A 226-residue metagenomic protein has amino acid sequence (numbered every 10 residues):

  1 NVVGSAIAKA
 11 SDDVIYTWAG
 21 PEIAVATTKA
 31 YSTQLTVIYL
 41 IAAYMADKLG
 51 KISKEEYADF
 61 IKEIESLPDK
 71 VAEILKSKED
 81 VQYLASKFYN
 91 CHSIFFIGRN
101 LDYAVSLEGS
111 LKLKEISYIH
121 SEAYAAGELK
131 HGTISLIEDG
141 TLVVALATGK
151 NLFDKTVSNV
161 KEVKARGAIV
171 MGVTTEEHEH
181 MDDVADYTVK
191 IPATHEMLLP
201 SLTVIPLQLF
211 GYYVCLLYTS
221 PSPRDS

Functional and structural regions predicted by a protein language model:
N1-T27, S32-L35, T175-I191: Flexible glycine/proline-rich, aromatic-decorated loop/lid segments
I7, D102-L107, L152-V157: Short glycine/serine/threonine-rich phosphate/pyrophosphate-binding segments that cradle anionic phosphate groups
S11-L142, S220: Active-site phosphate/pyrophosphate-binding segments
G98-R99, L146-G149, T175: Structural motif
E128-K164, T194-Q208: Glycine-rich, anion-gripping cofactor-binding loops and their flanking helix/strand elements in enzyme active sites
V170-T174: Short internal beta-strands
Y218-D225: Conserved small/polar residues in nucleotide/adenosyl-binding loops
